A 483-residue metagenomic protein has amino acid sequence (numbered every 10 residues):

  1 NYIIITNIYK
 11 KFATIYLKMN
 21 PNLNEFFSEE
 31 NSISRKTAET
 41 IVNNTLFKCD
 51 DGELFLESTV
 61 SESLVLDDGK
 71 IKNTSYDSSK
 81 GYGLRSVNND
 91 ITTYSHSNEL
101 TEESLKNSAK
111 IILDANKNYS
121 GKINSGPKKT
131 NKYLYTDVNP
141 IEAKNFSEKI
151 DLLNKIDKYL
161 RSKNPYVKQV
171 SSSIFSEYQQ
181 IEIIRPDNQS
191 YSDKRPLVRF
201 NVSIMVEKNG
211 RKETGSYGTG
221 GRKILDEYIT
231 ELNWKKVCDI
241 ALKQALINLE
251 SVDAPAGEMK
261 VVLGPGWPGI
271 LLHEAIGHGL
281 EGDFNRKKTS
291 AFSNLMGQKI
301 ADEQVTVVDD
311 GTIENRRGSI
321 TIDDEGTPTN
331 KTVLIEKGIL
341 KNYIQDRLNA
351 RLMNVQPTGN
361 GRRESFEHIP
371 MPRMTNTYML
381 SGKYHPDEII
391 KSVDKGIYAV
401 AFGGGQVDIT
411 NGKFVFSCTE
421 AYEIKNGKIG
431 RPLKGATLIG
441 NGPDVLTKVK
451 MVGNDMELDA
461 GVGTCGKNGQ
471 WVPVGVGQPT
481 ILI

Functional and structural regions predicted by a protein language model:
I4-I483: N-terminal small-residue-enriched
